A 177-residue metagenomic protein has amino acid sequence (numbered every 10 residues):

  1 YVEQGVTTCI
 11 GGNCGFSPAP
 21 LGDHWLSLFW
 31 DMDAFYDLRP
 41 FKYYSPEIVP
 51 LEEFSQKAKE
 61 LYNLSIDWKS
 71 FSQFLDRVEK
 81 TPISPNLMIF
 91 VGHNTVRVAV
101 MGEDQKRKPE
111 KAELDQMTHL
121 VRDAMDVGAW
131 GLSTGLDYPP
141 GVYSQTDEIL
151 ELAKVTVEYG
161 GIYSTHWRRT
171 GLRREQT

Functional and structural regions predicted by a protein language model:
Y1-W130, G160: Divalent-metal coordination cores built from histidine and acidic residues
A129-T177: Active-site core of metal-dependent hydrolases
